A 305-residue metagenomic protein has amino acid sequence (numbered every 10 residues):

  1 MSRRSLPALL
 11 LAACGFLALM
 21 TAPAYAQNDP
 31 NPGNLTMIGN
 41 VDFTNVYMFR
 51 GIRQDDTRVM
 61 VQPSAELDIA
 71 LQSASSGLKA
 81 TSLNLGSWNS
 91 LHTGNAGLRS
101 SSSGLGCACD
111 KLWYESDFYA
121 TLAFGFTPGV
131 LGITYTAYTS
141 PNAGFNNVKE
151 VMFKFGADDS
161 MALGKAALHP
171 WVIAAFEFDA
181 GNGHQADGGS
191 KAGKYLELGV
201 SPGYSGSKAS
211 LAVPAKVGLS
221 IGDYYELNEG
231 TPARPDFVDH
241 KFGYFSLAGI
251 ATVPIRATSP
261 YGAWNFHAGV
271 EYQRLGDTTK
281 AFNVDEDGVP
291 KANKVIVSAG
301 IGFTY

Functional and structural regions predicted by a protein language model:
Y25-T36, A70-N84, D110, G125-V130 (+4 more regions): Short loop/turn motifs that connect adjacent beta-strands in outer-membrane beta-barrel proteins
A26-S73, S82-S101: Short glycine/proline- and aromatic-enriched beta-strand/turn motifs that initiate or cap beta-hairpins
G33-L35, T57-P63, L112-S116, F145-V151 (+4 more regions): Residues that define the transmembrane beta-barrel architecture of outer-membrane proteins
F43-F49, I69, S87-N95, F124-F126 (+8 more regions): Transmembrane beta-strands of outer-membrane beta-barrel pores
F49-D56, N95-K111, A143-K149, A180-S190 (+2 more regions): Outer-membrane beta-barrel translocator domains and adjoining extracellular loop/strand segments of Gram-negative
A74-P128, G132-N147, G276-T278: Surface-exposed loop and membrane-interface regions of Gram-negative outer-membrane beta-barrel proteins
V148-P254, A263, Y272: Detector for outer-membrane/organellar transmembrane beta-barrel domains, recognizing the amphipathic beta-strand
V213, T252-Y305: Predominantly the C-terminal beta-signal and adjacent terminal strand-loop region of outer-membrane beta-barrel
